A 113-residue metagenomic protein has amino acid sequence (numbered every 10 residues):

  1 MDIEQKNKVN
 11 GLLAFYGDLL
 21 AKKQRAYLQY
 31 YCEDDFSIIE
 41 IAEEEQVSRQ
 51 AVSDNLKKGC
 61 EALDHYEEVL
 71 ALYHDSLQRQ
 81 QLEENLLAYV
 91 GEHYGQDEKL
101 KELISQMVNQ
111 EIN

Functional and structural regions predicted by a protein language model:
E4-Y16: Short, Lys/Arg-enriched N-terminal segment that forms or immediately precedes the first helix of a structured domain
D18-Q24: Short helix-coil-helix linker/hinge
Y27, E40-A42, V52: Hydrophobic positions on the alpha-helical face of helix-turn-helix-like DNA-binding modules
Y30-F36: Short helix-capping/turn signature of helix-turn-helix
S48-R49: Helix-turn-helix DNA-binding motif, specifically the short coil turn and the N-cap/start of the second
N55-K58: Residues within the DNA-recognition helix of helix-turn-helix
C60-E67: C-terminal flanking helix
L70-G95: Intrinsically disordered, low-complexity basic tails/linkers immediately adjacent to helix-turn-helix/homeobox/MYB/SANT
